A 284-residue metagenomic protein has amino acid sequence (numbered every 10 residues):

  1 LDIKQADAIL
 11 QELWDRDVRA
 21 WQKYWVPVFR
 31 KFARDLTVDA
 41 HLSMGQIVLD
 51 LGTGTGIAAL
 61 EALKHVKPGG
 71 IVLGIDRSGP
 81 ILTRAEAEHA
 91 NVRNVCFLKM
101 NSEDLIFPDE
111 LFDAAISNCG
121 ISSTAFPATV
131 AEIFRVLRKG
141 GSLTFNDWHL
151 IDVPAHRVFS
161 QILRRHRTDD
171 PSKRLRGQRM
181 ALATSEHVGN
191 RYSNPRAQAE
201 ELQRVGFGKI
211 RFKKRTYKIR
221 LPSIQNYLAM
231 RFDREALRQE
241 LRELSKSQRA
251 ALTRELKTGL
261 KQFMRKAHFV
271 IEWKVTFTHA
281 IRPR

Functional and structural regions predicted by a protein language model:
L1-M44, I57-E61, I81-R84, E88 (+2 more regions): Conserved class I S-adenosyl-L-methionine
D2-A6, L10, V28, T55-I57 (+1 more regions): Conserved Class I S-adenosyl-L-methionine
I47-L51, T55-L105: Class I SAM-dependent methyltransferase SAM/SAH-binding core
L49, F112-C119: Short SAM/SAH-binding signature in class I
K67, T124-A125, L137-K139: Helix-to-beta-strand junctions that scaffold the AdoMet/dcAdoMet cofactor pocket in Class I SAM-dependent enzymes
E103-A114: A short acidic, Gly/Pro-enriched loop at the edge of an enzyme's catalytic core that lines a small-molecule cofactor
T124-E132: A short, conserved alpha-helix within the catalytic core of class I
A128, R138-P222: Conserved catalytic/acceptor-binding region of the Class I
